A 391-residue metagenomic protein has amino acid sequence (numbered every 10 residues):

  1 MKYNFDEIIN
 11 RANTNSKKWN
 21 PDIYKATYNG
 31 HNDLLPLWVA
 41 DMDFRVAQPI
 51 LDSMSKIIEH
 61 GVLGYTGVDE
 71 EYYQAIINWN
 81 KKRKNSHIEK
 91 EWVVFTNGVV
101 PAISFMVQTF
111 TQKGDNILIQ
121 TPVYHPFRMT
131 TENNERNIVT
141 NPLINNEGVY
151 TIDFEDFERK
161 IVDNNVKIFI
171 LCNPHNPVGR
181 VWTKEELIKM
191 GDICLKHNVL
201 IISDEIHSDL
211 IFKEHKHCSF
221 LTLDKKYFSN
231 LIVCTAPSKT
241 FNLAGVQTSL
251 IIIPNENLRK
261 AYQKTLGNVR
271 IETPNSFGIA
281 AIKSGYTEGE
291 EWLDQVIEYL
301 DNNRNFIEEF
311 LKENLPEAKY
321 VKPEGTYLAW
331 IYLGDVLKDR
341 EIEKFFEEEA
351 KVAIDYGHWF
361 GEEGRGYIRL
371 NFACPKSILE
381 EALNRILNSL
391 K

Functional and structural regions predicted by a protein language model:
K2-G98, F105, G285: N-terminal small-domain helix-loop-helix segment of the aminotransferase-like
D52-S53, K225-D301, E309-F310: Conserved core segment of the aminotransferase class I/II
S55, E158-I161, G191, L195 (+4 more regions): A structural alpha-helix within SAM-dependent methyltransferase catalytic domains
L63-D192, D209-L210, H217-K225, I232: Conserved core of the PLP fold type I
K283, Y299-E308, Y320-L333: Conserved glycine-rich beta-strand-loop-beta hairpin in the small C-terminal domain of fold type I
V336, F345-I354, F360-K391: PLP-dependent enzyme catalytic core of the Aspartate aminotransferase-like
